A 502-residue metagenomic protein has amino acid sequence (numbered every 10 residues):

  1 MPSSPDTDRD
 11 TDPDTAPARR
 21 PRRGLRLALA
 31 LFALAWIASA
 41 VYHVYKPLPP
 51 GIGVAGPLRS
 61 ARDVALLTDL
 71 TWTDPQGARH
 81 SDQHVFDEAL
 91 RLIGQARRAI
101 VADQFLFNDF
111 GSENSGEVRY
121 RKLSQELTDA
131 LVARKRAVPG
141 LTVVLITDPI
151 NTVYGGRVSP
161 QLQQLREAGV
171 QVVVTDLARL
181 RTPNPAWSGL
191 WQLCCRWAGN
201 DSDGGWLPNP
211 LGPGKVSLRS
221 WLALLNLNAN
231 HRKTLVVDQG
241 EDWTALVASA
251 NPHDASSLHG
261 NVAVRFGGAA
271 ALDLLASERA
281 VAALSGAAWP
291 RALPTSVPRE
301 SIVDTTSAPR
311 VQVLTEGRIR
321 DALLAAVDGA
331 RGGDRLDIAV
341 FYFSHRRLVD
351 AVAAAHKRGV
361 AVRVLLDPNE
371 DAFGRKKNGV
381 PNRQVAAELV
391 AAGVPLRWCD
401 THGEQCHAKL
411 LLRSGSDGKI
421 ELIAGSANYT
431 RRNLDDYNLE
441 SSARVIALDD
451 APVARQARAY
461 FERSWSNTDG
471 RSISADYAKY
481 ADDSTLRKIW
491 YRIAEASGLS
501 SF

Functional and structural regions predicted by a protein language model:
P2-P5, T15-F502: Charged, low-complexity intrinsically disordered terminal segments
